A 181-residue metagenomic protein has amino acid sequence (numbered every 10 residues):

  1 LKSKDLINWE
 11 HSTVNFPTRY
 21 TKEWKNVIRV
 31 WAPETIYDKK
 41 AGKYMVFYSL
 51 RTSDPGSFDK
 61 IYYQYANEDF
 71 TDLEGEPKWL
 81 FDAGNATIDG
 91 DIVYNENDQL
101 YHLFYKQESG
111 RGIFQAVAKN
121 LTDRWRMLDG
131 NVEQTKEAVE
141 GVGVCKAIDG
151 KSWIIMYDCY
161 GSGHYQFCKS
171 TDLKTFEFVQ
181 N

Functional and structural regions predicted by a protein language model:
L1-V30, I36-A138, A147-N181: Beta-rich carbohydrate-recognition and catalytic domains
